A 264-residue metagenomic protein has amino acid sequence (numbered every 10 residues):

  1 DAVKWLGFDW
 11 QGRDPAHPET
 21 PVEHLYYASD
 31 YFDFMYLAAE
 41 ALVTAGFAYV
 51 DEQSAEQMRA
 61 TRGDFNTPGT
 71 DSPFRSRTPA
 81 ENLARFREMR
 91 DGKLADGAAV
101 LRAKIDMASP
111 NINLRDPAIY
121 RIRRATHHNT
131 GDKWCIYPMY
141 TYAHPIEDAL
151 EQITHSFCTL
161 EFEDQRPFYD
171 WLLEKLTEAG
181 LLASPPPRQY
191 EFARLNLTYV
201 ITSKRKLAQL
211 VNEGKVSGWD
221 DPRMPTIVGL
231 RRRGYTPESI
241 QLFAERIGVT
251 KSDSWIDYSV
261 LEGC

Functional and structural regions predicted by a protein language model:
D1-K4, Y27-A28, F34, A38-L207 (+1 more regions): Active-site cores that bind ATP or allylic diphosphates and position pyrophosphate for catalysis
V3-G7, Q11, Q57-G63, Y142-P145 (+2 more regions): Short, compositionally biased low-complexity segments
L6, Q11-A38: Aromatic/His-enriched, Gly/Pro-containing loop or helix-boundary segments that lie immediately adjacent to catalytic
F8, G12, A48, A95 (+6 more regions): Intrinsically disordered or highly flexible coil/loop and linker segments, enriched in small and charged/polar residues
P15-E23, A55-A60, Y190-L195, R246 (+1 more regions): Short linear loop/turn motifs
P21-H24, T154-F157, P225: Short beta-alpha connecting loops at secondary-structure transitions that line or flank enzyme active sites
T202-W219, R223, I247: Scaffold signal of the M16-like zinc-metallopeptidase fold and its non-catalytic homologs
G218-C264: Extended, domain-scale alpha-helical bundle/helix-rich regions
